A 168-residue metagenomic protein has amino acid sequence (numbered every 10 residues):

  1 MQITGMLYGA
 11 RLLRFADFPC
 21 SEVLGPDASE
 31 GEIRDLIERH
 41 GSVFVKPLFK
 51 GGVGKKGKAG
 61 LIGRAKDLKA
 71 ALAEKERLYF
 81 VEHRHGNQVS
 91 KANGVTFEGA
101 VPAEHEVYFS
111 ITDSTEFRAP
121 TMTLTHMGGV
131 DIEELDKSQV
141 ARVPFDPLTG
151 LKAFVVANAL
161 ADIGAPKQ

Functional and structural regions predicted by a protein language model:
M1-F49, A161: A conserved helix-loop-beta module that forms one wall/lid of the active-site cleft in ATP-utilizing catalytic domains
I3-L7, P26-E30, A65-K69, A103 (+1 more regions): Electropositive phosphate-/nucleotide-binding environments in soluble metabolic enzymes
R14-V23, V43-F44, L61-Y108, T115-F117 (+2 more regions): Conserved ATP-binding module of the ATP-grasp superfamily
D35-S42, V53, A59-A65: Membrane-embedded alpha-helical signal segments
L48-G54, S114: Short glycine-rich anion-binding loops that position phosphate/pyrophosphate groups of nucleotides and phosphorylated
K58-G60, T123-L124: Short, glycine/charged-enriched secondary-structure capping and boundary segments
I111-L160: Flexible glycine-/small-residue-enriched beta->alpha junction loops that bind anionic phosphate/pyrophosphate groups
